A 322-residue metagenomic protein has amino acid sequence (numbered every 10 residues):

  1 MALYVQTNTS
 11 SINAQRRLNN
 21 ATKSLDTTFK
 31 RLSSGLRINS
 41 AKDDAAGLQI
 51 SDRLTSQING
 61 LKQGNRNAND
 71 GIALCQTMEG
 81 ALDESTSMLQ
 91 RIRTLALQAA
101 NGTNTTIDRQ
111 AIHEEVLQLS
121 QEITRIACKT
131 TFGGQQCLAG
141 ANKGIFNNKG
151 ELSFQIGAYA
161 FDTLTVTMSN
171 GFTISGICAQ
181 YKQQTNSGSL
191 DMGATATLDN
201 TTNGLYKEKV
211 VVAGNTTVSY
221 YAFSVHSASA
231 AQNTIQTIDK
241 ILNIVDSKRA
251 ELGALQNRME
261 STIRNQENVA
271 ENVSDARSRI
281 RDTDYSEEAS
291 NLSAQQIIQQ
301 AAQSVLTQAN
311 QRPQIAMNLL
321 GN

Functional and structural regions predicted by a protein language model:
M1-N322: Primary detection of the long, small/polar-rich alpha-helical "axial" segments characteristic of bacterial flagellar
